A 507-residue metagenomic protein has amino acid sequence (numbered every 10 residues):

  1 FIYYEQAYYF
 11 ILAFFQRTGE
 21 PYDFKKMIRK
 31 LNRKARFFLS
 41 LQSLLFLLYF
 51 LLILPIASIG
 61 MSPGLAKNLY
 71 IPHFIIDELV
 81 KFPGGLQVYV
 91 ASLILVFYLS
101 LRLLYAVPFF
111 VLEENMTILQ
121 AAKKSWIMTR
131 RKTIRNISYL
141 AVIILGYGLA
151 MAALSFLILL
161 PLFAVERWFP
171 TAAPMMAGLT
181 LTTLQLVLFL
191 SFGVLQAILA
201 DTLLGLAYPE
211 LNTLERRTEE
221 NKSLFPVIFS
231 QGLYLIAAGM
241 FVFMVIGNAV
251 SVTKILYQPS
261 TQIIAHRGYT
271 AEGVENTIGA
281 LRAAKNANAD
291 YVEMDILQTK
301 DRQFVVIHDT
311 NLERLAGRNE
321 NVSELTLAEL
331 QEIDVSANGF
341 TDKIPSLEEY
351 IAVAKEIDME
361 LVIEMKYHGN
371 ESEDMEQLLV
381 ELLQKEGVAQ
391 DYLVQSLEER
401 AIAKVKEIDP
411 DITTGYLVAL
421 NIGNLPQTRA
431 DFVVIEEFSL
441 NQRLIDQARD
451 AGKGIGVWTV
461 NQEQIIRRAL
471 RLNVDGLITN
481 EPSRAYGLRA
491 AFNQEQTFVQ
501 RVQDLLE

Functional and structural regions predicted by a protein language model:
F1-T261: Hydrophobic alpha-helical membrane segments
V250-D301, E324: Membrane-interface segments at or immediately adjacent to transmembrane helices that form the boundary between
I263-A265, V292-M294, L361-I363, Y392-Q395 (+4 more regions): Hydrophobic faces of well-ordered beta-strands that scaffold small-molecule active sites in alpha/beta enzyme cores
H266, A284, D295, L330 (+8 more regions): Conserved, mostly hydrophobic/aromatic
G273-A283, L347-Y350, D374-E376, Y416-P426 (+1 more regions): Short, acidic/polar
V292, Q298-T310, G369: Glycine-rich, proline-tolerant flexible connector loops at the mouths of alpha/beta enzymes
H308-T413, I435, R449-A451, L505-L506: Metal-dependent phosphodiesterase/phospholipase catalytic core, i.e., the His/Asp/Glu-rich active-site region
Y416-E507: C-terminal active-site rim and adjoining tail of enzyme catalytic domains
